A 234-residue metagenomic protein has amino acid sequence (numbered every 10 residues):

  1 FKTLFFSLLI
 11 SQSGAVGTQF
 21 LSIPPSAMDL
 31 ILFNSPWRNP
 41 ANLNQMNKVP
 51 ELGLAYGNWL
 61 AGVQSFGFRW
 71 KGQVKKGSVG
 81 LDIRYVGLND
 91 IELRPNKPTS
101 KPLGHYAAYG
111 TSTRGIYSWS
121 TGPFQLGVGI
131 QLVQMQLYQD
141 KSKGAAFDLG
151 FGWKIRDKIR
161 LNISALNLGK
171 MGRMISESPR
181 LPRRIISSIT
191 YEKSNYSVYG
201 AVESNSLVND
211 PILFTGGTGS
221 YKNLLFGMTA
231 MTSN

Functional and structural regions predicted by a protein language model:
F1-F6: Sec-dependent signal peptide recognition, specifically the positively charged N-region followed immediately by
Q12-N234: Subset of outer-membrane beta-barrel
